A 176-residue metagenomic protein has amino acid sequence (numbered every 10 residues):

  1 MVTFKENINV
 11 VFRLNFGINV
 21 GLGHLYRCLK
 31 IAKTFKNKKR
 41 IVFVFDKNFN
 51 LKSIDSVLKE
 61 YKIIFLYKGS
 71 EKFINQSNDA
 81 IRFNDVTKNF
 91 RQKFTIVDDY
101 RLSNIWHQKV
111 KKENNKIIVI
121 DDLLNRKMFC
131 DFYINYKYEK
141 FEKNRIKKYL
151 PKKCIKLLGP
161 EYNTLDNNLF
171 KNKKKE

Functional and structural regions predicted by a protein language model:
K5-V11: Extreme N-terminal starter segment of soluble prokaryotic enzymes
N15-R27: A short, glycine/small-residue-rich beta-strand->loop->alpha-helix junction that serves as a flexible
H24-K36: Histidine-anchored nucleotide/phosphate-binding helix
K38-I81: Conserved nucleotide-sugar phosphate-binding/catalytic loop shared by glycosyltransferases and other
K52-L58, Q108-V110, L124-D131, K143-P151: Short loop/helix-cap segments at secondary-structure boundaries that form the rim of catalytic
N84-R101: Short N-terminal targeting/anchoring amphipathic segment
V110-V119: Short beta-strand/loop segments at the ligand-binding rim of alpha/beta enzyme cores
C130-E176: A nucleotide-sugar donor-handling region in carbohydrate enzymes
